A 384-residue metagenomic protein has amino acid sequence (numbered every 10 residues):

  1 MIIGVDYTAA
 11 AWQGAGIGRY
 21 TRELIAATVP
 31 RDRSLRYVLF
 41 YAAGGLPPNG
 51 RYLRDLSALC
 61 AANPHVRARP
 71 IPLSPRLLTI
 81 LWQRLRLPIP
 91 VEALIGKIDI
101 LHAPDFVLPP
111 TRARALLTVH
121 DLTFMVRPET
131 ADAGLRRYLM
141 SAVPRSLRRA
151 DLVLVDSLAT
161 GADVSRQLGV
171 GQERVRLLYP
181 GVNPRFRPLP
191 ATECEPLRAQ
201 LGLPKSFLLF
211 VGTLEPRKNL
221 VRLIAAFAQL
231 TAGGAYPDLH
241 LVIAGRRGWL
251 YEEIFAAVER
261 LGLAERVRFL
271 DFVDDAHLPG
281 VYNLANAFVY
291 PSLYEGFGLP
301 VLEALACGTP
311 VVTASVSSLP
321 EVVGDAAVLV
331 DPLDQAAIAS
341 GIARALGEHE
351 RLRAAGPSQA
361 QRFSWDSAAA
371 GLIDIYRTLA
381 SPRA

Functional and structural regions predicted by a protein language model:
M1-A384: Carbohydrate transferase catalytic cores enriched for Leloir-type hexosyltransferases
